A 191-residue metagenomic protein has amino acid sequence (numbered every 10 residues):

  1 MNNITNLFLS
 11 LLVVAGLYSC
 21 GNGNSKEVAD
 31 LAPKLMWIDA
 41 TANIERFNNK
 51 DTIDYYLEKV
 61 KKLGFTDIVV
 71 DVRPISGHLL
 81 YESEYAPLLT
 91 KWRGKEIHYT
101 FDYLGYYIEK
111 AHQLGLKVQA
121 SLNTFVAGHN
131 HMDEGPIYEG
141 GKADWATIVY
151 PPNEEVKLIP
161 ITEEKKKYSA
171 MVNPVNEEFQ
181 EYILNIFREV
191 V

Functional and structural regions predicted by a protein language model:
M1-F8: Bacterial N-terminal signal peptides that target proteins for export
Y18-S19: C-terminal motif of bacterial Sec signal peptides marking the signal peptidase cleavage site
V28-F47, F125-V191: Active-site-adjacent "subsite" loops/lids of carbohydrate-active enzymes
A32, G64-F65: Short loop/turn motifs at secondary-structure junctions
K34-I38, I68-V70, V118-A120: Hydrophobic faces of well-ordered beta-strands that scaffold small-molecule active sites in alpha/beta enzyme cores
E45-L63, T90-L114, Q180-N185: Aromatic- and glycine-enriched glycan-recognition loops and surfaces that form the carbohydrate-binding subsites
F65-Y99: Aromatic-lined carbohydrate-binding/catalytic grooves of carbohydrate-active enzymes
Y107, K117-G128: Acidic/His-rich segments in extracytoplasmic proteins that coordinate ligands and/or metal ions
